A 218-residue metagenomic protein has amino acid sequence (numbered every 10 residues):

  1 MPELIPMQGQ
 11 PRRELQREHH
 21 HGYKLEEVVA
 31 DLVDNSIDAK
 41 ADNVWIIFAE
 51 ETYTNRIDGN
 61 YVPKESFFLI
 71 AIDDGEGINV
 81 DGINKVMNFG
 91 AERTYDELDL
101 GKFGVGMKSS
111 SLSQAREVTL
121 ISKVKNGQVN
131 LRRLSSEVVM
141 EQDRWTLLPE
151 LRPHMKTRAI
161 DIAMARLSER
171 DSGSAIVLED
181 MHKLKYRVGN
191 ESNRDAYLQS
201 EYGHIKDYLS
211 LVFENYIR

Functional and structural regions predicted by a protein language model:
M1-D58, V62, D81-N84: Bergerat-fold GHKL ATPase/HATPase_c domain
F48, G90, S122: Residues that line or immediately flank small-molecule/substrate-binding pockets and catalytic motifs
E65: Exposed loop/turn and edge beta-strand positions of beta-sandwich/beta-sheet ligand-binding modules
L69-I70, I176: Hydrophobic/aromatic residues in the conserved F-box-adjacent beta-strands of the Bergerat ATP-binding
D73: Acidic ATP/Mg2+-coordinating residue in the GHKL
G77-N79: A short glycine-centered beta->alpha linker in the GHKL/HATPase_c
K85-L100: Bergerat-fold ATP-binding/catalytic subdomain of histidine kinases
D96-R218: GHKL-type ATPase core
